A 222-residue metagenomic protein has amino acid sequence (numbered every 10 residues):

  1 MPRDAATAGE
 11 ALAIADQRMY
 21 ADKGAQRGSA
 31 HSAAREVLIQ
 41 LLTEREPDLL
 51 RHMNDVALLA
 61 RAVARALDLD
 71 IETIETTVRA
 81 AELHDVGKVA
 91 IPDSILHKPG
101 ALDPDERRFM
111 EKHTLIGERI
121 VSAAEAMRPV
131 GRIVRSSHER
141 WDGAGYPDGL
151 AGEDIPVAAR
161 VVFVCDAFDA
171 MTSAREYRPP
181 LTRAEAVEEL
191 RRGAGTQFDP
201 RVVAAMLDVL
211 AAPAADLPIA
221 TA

Functional and structural regions predicted by a protein language model:
M1-G28: Catalytic-core segments of nucleotide cyclases and related cyclic-nucleotide turnover enzymes
A34-A222: Histidine- and acidic-residue-rich, metal-dependent catalytic cores
